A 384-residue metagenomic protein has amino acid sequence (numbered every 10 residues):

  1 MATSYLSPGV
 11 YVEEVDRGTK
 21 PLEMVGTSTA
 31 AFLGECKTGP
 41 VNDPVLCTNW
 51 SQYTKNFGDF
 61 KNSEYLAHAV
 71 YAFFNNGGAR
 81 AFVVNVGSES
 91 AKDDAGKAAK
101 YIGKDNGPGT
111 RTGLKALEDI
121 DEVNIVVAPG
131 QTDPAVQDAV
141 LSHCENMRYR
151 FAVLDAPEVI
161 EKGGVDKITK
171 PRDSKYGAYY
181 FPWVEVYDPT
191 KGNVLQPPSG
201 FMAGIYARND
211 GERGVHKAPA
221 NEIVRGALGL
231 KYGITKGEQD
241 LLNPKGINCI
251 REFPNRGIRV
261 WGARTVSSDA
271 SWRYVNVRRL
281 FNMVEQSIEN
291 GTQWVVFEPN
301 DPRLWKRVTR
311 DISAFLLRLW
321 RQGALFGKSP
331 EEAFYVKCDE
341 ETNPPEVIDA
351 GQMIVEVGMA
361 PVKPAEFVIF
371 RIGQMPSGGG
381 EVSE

Functional and structural regions predicted by a protein language model:
M1-A91, T112-E384: Structured, hydrophobic secondary-structure cores that serve as assembly/anchoring elements
G96-A116, D121: Short linear interaction motifs
